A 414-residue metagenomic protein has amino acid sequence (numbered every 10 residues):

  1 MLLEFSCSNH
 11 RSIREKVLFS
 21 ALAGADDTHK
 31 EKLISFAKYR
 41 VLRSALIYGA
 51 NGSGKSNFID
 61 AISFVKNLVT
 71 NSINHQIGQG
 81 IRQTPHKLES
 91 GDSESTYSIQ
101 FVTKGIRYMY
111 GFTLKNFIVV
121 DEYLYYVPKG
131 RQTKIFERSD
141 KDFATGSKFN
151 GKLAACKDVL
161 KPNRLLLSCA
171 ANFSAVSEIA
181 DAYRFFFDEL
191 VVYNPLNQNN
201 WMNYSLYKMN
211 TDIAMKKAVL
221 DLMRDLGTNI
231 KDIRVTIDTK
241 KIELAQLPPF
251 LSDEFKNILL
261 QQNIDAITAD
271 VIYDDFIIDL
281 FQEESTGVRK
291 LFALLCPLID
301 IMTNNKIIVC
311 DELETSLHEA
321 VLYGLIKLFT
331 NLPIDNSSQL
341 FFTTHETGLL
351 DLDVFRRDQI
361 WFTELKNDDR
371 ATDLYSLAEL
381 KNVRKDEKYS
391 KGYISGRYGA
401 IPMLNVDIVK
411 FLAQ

Functional and structural regions predicted by a protein language model:
M1-E4, K327-Q414: C-terminal lobe/lid and adjacent interdomain/linker elements of RecA-like ASCE P-loop ATPase modules
L2-F64, Q414: Pre-Walker A-like glycine/lysine-rich segment at the N-terminus of P-loop NTPase domains
I34-L46, A50, I59-V119: Conserved P-loop NTP-binding catalytic core
Y39-R40, S90-D92, V102-G105, I299-M302 (+2 more regions): Conserved catalytic network of the ASCE P-loop NTPase/AAA+ motor domain
S44-Y48, P248-I299, L313-L317: Conserved ABC ATPase signature
M109-L244: Electropositive, glycine-dotted interaction segments that contact anionic polymers or phosphate-rich ligands
I308-D311: Catalytic Walker B motif of ABC-type/P-loop ATPase nucleotide-binding domains
A320-L325: Conserved D-loop/post-Walker B switch-helix segment of ABC ATPase nucleotide-binding domains
